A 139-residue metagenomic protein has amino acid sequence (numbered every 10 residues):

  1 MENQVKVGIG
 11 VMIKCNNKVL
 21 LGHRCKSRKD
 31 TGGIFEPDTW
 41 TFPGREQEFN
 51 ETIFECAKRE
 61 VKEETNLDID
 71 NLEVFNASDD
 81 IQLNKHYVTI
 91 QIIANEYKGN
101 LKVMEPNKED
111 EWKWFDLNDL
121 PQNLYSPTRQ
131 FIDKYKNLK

Functional and structural regions predicted by a protein language model:
M1-T41, I69: N-terminal strand-loop-strand
N3, D80-N84, P106-N107: A short beta-turn/loop motif at secondary-structure boundaries
C15, S78-L101, K134-K136: Active-site-adjacent beta-strand/loop module that shapes the phosphate/pyrophosphate-binding cleft
V19, S27, D80-Q82, L120: Surface-exposed, flexible loop/turn segments at secondary-structure boundaries
W40, I93, K102-K134: NUDIX/MutT-family hydrolases
F42-N76, I92: The catalytic Nudix box helix
Q47, I69, S78, E96-Y97 (+1 more regions): Hydrophobic pocket-lining residues within nucleotide cofactor-binding pockets
